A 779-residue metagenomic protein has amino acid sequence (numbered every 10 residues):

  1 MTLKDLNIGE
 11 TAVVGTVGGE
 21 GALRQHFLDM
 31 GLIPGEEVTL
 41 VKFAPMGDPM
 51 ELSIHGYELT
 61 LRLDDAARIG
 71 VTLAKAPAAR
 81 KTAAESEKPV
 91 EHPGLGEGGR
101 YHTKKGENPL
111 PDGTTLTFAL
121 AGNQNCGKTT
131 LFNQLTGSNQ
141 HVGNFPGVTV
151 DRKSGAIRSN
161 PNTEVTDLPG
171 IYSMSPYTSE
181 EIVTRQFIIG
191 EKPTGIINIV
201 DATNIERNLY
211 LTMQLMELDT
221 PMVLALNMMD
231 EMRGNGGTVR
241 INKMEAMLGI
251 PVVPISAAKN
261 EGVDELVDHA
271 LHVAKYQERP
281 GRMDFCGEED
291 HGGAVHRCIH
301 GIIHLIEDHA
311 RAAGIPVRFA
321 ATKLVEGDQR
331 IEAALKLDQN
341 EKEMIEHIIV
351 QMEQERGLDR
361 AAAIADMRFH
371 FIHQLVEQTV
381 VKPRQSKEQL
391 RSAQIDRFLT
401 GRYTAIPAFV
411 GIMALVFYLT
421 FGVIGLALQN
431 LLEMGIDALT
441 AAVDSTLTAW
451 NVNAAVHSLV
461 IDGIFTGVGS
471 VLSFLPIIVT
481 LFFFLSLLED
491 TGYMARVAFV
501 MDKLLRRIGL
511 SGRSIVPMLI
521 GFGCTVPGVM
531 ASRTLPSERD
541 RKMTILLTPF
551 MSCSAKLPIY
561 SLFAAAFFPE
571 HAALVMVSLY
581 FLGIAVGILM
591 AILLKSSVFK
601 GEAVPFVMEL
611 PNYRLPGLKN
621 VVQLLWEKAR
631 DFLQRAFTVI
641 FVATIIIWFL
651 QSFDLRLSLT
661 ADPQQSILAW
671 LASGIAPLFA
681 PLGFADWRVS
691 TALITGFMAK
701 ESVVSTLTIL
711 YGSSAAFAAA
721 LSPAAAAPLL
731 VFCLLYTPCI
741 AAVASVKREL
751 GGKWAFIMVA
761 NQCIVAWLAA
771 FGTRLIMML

Functional and structural regions predicted by a protein language model:
H92-S173, E191: Conserved G1/Walker A P-loop phosphate-binding module
N160, R185-V252, I559: Conserved C-terminal guanine-recognition region of P-loop GTPase G domains, centered on the G4
M232-G287: Canonical P-loop GTPase G-domain recognition
G249, Y276, M283-N453, L659 (+1 more regions): Extended helical scaffolds that flank P-loop GTPase cores
A362-D366, K382, V423-I464, I508 (+2 more regions): Extended, low-charge hydrophobic alpha-helical regions
A408-L419, L481-S486, A564-A566, L579-L593 (+3 more regions): Hydrophobic core segments of alpha-helical transmembrane domains in multi-pass membrane transport and ion-translocation
M434, A438-A442, A495-T525, K600-L624 (+1 more regions): Juxtamembrane inter-helical linkers in multi-pass membrane proteins
F550, S554-V577, A741-G751, A770-L779: Transmembrane helix-loop junctions at the membrane interface of multipass transporters and ion channels
